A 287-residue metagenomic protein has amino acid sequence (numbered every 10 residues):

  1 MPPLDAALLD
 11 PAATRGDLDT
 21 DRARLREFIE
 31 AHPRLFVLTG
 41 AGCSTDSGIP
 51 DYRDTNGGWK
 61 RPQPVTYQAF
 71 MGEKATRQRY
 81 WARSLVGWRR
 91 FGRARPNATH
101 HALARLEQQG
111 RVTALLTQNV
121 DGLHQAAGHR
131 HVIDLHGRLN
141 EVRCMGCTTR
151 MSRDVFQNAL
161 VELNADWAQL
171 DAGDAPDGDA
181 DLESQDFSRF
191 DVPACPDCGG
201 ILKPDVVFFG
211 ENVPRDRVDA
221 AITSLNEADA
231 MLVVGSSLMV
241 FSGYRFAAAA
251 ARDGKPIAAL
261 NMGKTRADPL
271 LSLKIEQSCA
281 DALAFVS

Functional and structural regions predicted by a protein language model:
M1-S287: Conserved catalytic core of sirtuin-type NAD+-dependent deacylases
